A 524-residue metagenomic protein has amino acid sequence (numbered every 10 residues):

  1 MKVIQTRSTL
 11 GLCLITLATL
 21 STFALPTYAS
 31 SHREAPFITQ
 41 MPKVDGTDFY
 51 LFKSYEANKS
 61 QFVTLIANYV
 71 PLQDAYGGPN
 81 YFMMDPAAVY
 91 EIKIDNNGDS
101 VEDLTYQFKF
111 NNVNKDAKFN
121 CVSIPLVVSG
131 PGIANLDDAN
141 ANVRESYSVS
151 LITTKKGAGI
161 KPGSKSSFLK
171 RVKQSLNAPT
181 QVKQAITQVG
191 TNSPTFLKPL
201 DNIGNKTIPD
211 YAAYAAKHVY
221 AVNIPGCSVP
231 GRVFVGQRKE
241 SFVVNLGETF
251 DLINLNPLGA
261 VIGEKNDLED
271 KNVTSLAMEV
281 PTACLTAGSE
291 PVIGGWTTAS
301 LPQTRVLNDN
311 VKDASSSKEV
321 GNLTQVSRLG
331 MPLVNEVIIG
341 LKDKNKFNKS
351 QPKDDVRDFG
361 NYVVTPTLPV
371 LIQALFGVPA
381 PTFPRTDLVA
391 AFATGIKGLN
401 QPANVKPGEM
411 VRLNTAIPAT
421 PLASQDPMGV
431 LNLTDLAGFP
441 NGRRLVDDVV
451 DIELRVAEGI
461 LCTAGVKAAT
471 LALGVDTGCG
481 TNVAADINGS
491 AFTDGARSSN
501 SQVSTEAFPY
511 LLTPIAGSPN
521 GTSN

Functional and structural regions predicted by a protein language model:
K2-C13: Bacterial N-terminal signal peptides that target proteins for export
I15-T16, V89: Short hydrophobic "helix-edge" motifs at membrane interfaces and signal-peptide entry regions
A18-T27: C-terminal segment of classical bacterial N-terminal signal peptides
Y28-N524: Surface-exposed extracytoplasmic segments
